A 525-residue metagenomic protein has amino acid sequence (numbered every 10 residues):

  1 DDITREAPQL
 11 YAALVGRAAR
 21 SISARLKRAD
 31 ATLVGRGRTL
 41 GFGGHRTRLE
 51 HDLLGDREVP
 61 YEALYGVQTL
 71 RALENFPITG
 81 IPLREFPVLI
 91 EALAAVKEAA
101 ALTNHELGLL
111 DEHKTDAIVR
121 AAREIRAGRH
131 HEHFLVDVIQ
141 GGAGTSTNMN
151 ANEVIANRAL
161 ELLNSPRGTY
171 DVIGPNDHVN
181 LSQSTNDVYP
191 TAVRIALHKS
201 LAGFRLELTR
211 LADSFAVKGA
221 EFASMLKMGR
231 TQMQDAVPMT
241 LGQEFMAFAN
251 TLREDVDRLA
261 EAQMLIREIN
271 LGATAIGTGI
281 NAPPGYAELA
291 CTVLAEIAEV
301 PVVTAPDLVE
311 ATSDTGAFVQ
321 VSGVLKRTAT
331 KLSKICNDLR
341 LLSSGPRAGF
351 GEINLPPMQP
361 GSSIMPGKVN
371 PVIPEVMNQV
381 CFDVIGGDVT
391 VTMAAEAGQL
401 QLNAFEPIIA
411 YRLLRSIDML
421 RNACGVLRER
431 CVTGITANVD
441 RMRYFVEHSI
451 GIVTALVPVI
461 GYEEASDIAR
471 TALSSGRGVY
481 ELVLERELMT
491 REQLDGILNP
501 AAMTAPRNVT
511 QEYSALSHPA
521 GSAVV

Functional and structural regions predicted by a protein language model:
D1-K27: Cyclic-nucleotide recognition modules
V34-G43: Signal-transducing coiled-coil/dimerization helices and immediately adjacent hinge/linker segments that couple sensory
F42-V525: Conserved, well-structured ligand/cofactor-binding cores
